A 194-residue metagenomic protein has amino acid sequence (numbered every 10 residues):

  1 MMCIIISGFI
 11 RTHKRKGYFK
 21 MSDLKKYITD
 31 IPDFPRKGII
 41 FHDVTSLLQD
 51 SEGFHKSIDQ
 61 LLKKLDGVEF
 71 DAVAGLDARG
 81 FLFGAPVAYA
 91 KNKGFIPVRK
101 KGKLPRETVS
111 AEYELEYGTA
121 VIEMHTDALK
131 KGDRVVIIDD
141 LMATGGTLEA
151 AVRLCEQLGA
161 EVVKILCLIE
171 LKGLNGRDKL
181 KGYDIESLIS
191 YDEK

Functional and structural regions predicted by a protein language model:
I4-K20: Short, Lys/Arg-enriched N-terminal segments with co-localized hydrophobic residues within the first ~10-30 amino acids
K20-F70, A120: Active-site-facing substrate-recognition patch
L24-Y27, E149-K194: PRPP-dependent phosphoribosyltransferase catalytic core
D59-E112: Conserved PRPP/pyrophosphate-binding segment of the phosphoribosyltransferase/PRPP-pathway fold
D71, D133, V163: Conserved acidic residues
K91-N92, E112-E116, L180-D184: Short, hinge-like loop/turn segments at secondary-structure boundaries
I96-V136: Short, glycine/charge-rich flexible loops or terminal/linker lids adjacent to PRPP-binding catalytic cores
D140, G145: Conserved G/P- and acidic residue-centered "switch" motifs that form tight phosphate/ATP-binding loops in soluble
